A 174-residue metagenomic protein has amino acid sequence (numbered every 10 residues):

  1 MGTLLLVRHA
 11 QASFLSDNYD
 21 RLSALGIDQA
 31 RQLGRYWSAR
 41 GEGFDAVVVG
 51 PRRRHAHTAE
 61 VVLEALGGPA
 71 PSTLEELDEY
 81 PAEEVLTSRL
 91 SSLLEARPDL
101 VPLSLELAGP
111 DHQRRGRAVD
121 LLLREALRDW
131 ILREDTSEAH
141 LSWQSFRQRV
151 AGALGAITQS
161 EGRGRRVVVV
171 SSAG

Functional and structural regions predicted by a protein language model:
M1-G2, G164: A structure-centric signal for secondary-structure junctions around beta-strands
G2-D78, L141-Q144: Active-site-proximal alpha-helix that buttresses catalytic centers in soluble enzyme cores
L6-Q11, L127-D129, R165-V170: A broad, low-specificity signal for short, low-complexity segments enriched in glycine/proline and polar/charged
H9, G34, S38-G41, D120 (+3 more regions): Glycine/serine-rich loop-strand microenvironments at binding/catalytic pocket rims
S13, D28, Y80-E83, G152 (+1 more regions): A generic structural micro-environment signature that highlights single residues at secondary-structure boundaries
S38, A59, P71, E83-V85 (+2 more regions): Short linear functional motifs in flexible/disordered or boundary regions
G68-R149: Phosphate-handling substructures
S137-H140, Q144-G174: Active-site-adjacent alpha-helix immediately C-terminal to a catalytic or transition-state-stabilizing loop
